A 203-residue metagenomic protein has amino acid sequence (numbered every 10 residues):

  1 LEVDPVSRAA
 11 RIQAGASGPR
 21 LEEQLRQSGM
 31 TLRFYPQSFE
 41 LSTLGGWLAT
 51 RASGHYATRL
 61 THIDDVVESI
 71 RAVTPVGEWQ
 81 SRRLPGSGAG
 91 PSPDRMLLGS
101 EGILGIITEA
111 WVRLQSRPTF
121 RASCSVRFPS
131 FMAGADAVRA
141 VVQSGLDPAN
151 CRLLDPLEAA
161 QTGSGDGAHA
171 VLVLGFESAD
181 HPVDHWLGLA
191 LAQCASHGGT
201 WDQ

Functional and structural regions predicted by a protein language model:
L1-R152: FAD-binding subdomain of flavoenzyme oxidoreductases
S116, A122-Q203: C-terminal substrate-recognition/cap domain of FAD-linked oxidoreductases
